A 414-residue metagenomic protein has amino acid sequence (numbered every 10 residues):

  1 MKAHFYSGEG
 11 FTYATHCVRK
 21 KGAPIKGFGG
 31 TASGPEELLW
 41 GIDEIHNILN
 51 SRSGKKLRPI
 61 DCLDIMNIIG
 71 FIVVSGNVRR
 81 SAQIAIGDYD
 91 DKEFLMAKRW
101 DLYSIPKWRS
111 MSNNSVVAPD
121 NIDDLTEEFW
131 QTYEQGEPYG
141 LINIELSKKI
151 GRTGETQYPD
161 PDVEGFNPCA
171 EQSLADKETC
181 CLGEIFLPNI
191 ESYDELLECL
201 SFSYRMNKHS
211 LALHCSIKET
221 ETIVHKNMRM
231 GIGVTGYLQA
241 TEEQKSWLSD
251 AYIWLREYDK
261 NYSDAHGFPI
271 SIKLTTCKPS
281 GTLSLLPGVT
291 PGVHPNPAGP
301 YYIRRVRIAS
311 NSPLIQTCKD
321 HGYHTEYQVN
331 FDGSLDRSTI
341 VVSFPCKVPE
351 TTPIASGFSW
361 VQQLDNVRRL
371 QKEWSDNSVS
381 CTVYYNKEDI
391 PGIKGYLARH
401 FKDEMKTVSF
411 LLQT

Functional and structural regions predicted by a protein language model:
M1-L187: Active-site cavity-forming subdomains of large catalytic enzyme subunits
K2-Y6, N47-G54, G70-V78, W130-P138 (+8 more regions): Generic secondary-structure signature for well-ordered alpha-helical cores
G22-A32, H46-K56, M111, C180-S192 (+4 more regions): Glycine- and acidic
E37, D61, E171-L174, E178 (+4 more regions): Secondary-structure capping and boundary motifs in well-ordered enzyme cores
E37-I45, D61-I69, L125, E178 (+8 more regions): General structural feature for long, well-ordered alpha-helical segments within catalytic domains of soluble enzymes
D64-S75, Y204-L211, I223-A240, C277-L283: Core structural elements
N77-V117, L211-E221, G236-P279: Internal maturation/activation junctions in enzymes
Y133, R152-Y193, L197-S216, K226 (+2 more regions): Catalytic alpha/beta core of large soluble enzyme barrels
